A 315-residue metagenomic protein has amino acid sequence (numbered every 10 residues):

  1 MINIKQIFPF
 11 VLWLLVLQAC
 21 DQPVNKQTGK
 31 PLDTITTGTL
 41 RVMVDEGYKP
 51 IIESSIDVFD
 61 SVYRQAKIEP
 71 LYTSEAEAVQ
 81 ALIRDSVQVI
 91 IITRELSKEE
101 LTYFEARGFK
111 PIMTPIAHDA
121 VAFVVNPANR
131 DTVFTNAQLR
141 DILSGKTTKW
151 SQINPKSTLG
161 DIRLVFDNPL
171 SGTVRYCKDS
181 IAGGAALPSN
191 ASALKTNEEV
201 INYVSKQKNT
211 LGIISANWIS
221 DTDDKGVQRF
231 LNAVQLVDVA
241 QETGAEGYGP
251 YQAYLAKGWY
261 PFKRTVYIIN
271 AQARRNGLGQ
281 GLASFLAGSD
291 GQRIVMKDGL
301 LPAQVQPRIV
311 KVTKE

Functional and structural regions predicted by a protein language model:
M1-F8: Bacterial N-terminal signal peptides that target proteins for export
V16-A19: C-terminal motif of bacterial Sec signal peptides marking the signal peptidase cleavage site
D21-R64, L71, E75-A76, Q80 (+2 more regions): Exported/periplasmic ABC-transporter solute-binding proteins
A76-R107, T222: Pocket-flanking alpha-helical
S97-E99, G108-P111, R130-T135: Peptidyl-prolyl cis-trans isomerase
I112, I116: Conserved catalytic cores of soluble enzyme domains, especially glycine-rich substrate-binding beta-alpha loops
